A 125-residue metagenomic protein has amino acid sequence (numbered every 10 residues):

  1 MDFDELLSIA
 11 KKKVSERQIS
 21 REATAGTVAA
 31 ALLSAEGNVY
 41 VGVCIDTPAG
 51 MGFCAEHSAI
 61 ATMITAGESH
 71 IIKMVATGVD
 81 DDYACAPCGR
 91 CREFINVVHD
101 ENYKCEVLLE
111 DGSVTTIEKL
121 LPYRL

Functional and structural regions predicted by a protein language model:
M1-S20, E68-L125: C-terminal binding/interaction regions
E22-T24: A short catalytic or substrate-binding loop motif that flags glycine-/basic-rich loops and adjacent residues that bind
T27-S34: Short beta-strand scaffold segments in enzyme catalytic cores
N38-V39: Hydrophobic "anchor" residues
V43-H57: Compact, glycine-rich, soluble single-domain proteins
C54, S58, R90-E93: Short amphipathic alpha-helical face segments that pack within enzyme cores and frequently flank/anchor catalytic
A55-V75: Short, solvent-exposed cationic patches
